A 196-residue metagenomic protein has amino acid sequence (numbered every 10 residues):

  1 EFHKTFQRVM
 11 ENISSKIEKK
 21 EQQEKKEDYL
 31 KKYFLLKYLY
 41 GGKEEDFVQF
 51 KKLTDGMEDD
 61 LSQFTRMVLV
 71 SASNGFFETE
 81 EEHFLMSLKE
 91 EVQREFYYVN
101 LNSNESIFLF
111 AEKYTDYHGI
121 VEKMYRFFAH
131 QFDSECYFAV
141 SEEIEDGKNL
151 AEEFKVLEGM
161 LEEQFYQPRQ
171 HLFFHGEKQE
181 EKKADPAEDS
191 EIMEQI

Functional and structural regions predicted by a protein language model:
F2-I120, E142-F165, R169-Q195: Interdomain helical linkers/hinges and coiled-coil/dimerization scaffolds that transmit conformational signals
R8, K123-R126, F138: Compositionally biased, low-hydrophobicity segments enriched in charged and small polar residues
Y98-S103, F127-Y137: Catalytic core regions of nucleotide second-messenger enzymes
G119-F132, E158: Alpha-helical scaffold within the catalytic cores of cyclic-nucleotide enzymes
